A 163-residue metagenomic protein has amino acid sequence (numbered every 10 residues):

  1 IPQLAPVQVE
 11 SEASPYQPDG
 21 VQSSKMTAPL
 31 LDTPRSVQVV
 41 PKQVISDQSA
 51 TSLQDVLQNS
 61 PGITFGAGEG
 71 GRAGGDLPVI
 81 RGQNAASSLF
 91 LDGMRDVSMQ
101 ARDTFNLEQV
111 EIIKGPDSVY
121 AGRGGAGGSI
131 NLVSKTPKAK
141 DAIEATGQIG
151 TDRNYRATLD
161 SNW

Functional and structural regions predicted by a protein language model:
I1-S46: Short, acidic, small-residue-rich periplasmic hinge/interaction motif at the N-terminus of Gram-negative outer-membrane
Q3-A5, T33-S36, P61, G74-D76 (+4 more regions): Envelope-exposed proteins and targeting segments
Q17, V39-K42, D47, L53-N59 (+3 more regions): Periplasmic plug
V37, R72, G150-R153: Short sequence motifs at beta-strands and strand-loop junctions characteristic of Gram-negative outer-membrane
N106-E108, V119-W163: Outer-membrane beta-barrel translocator/receptor signature
